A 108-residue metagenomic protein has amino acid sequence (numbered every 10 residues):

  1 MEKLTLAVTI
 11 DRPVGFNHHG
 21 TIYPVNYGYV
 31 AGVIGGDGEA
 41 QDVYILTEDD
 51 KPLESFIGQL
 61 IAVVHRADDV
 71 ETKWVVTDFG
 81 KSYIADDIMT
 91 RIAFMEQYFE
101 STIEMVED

Functional and structural regions predicted by a protein language model:
M1-D108: Hydrophobic N-terminal alpha-helices or hydrophobic patches in metabolic proteins across all domains of life
